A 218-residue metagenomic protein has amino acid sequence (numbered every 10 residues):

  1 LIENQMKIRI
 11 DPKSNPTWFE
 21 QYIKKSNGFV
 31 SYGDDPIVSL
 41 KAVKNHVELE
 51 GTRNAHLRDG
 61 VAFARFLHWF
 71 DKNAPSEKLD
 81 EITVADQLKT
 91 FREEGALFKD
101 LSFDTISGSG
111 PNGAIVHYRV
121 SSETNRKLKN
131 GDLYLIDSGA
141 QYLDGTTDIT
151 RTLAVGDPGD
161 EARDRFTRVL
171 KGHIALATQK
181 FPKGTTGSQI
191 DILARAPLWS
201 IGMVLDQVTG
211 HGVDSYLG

Functional and structural regions predicted by a protein language model:
L1-G218: Active-site neighborhoods and metal-handling regions in enzymes and metal-associated proteins
